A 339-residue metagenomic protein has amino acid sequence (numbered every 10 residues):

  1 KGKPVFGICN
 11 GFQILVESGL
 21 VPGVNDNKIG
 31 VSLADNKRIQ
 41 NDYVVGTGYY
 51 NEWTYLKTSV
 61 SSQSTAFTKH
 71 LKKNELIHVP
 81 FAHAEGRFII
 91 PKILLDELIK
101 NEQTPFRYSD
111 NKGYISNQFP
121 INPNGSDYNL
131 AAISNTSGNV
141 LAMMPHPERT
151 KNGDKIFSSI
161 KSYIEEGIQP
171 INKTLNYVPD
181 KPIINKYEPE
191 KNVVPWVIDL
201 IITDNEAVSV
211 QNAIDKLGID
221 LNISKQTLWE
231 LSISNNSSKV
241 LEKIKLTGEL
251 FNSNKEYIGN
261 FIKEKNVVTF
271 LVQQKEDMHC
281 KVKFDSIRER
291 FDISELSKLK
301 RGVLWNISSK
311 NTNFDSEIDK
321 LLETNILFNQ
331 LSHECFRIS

Functional and structural regions predicted by a protein language model:
K1, L71, I133, N192-V193 (+1 more regions): Short, hydrophobic/aliphatic alpha-helical segments
K1, N10, Y55, A132 (+6 more regions): Alpha-helical scaffold segments in soluble metabolic enzymes
K1-S62: Cysteine-nucleophile active-site neighborhood
D35-G46, A66-L71, I121-N122, L130-A132: A generic local secondary-structure boundary/capping motif
V44-I93, E97-K100, S109: Catalytic core of tubulin tyrosine ligase-like
H78-I183: Acyltransferase
G167-S339: Core nucleic-acid recognition elements
